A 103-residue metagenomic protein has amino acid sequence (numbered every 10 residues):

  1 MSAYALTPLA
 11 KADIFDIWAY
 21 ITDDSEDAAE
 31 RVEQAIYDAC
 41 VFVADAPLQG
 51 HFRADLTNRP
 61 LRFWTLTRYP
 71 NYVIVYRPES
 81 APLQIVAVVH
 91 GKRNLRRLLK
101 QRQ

Functional and structural regions predicted by a protein language model:
M1-A35: Arg/Lys-rich, positively charged N-terminal/basic patches that mediate binding to nucleic acids
M1-P8, A12, P60, E79-P82 (+1 more regions): Small, basic N-terminal interaction modules of short regulatory proteins
A44: Short proline/glycine- and basic residue-enriched helix-capping loop/turn segments at helix->loop/beta transitions
L48-A81: Basic/aromatic recognition patch in beta-strand/loop cores that engages polyanionic ligands
Y69-Q103: Enriched for short, Lys/Arg-rich terminal
